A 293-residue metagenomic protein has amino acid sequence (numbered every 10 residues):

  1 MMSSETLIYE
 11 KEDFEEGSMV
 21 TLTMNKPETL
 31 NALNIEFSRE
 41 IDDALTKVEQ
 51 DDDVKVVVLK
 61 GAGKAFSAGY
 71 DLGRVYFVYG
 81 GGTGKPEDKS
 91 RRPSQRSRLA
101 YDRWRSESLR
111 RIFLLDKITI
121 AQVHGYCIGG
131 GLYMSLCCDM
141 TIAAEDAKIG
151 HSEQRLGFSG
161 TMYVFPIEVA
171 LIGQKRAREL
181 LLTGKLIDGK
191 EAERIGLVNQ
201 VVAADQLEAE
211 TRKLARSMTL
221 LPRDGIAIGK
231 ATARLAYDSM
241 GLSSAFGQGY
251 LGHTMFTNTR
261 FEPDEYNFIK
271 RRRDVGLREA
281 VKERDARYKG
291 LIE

Functional and structural regions predicted by a protein language model:
M1-A62: Conserved CoA-thioester-binding segment of acyl-CoA-metabolizing enzymes
M1-S18, D188-G189, A209, L220-E293: C-terminal alpha-helix plus adjacent terminal tail
L22, K26, E40-I41, L59 (+5 more regions): Terminal peptide-recognition signature
E36-E40, W104, R111, E210 (+3 more regions): Charged catalytic carboxylate motif
G61-R111, R155-G157, G276: Glycine- (often His-adjacent) and acidic-residue-rich active-site loop that binds/positions the CoA thioester
K64-A68, I128-G129, A233-A236: Short, active-site-adjacent cap segments at secondary-structure transitions
R110-D224: Crotonase-fold acyl-CoA enzyme core
